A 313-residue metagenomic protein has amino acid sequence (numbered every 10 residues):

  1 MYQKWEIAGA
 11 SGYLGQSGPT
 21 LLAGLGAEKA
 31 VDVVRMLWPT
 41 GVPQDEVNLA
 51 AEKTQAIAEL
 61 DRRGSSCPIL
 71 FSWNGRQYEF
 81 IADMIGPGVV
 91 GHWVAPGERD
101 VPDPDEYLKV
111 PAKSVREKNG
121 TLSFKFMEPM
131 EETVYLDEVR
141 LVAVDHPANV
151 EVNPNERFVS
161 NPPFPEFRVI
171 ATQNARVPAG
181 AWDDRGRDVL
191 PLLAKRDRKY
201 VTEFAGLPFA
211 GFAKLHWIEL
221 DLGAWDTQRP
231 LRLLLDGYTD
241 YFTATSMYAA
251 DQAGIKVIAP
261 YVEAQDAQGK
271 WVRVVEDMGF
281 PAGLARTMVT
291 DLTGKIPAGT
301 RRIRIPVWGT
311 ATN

Functional and structural regions predicted by a protein language model:
M1-D266, K270-N313: Gly/Ser/Thr/Pro-enriched helix-cap/hinge segments flanking short amphipathic alpha-helices
